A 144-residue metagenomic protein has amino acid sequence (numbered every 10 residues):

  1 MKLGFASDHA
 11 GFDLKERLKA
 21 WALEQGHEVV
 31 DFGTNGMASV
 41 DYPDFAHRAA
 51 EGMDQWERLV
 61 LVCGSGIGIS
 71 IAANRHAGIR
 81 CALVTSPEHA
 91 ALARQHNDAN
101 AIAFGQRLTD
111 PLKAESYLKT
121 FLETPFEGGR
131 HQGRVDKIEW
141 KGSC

Functional and structural regions predicted by a protein language model:
K2-L3, W56-L59, G78-R80: Short active-site oxyanion
G4-A6, A10-G11, P87-C144: C-terminal binding/interaction regions
G4-E24: Glycine-rich phosphate/diphosphate-binding loop of Rossmann-like nucleotide-binding domains
K15, Y42, A46, A114-E115 (+1 more regions): A general structural signal for well-ordered alpha-helical segments in protein cores
E28-S39: A short beta-strand-loop structural module common to alpha/beta enzyme folds
F45-S65: Short, structured active-site "lid" loops
L61-R107: Mid-chain, well-packed structural core segment of small domains
